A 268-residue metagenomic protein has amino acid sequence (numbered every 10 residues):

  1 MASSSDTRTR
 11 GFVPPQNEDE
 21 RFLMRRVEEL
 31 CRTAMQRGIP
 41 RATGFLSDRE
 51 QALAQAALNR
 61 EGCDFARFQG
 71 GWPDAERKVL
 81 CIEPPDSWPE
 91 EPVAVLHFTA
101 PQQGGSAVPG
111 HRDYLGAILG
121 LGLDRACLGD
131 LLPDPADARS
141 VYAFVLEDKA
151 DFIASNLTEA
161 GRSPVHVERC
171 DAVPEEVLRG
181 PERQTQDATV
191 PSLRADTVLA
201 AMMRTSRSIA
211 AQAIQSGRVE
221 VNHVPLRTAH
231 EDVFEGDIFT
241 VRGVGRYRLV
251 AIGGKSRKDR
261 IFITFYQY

Functional and structural regions predicted by a protein language model:
M1-D196, M202, P225, D232 (+1 more regions): Ferredoxin-like alpha/beta domains used as RNA- or RNAP-binding modules
S192-G243: Basic (Lys/Arg-enriched) interaction patch that binds polyanionic ligands
